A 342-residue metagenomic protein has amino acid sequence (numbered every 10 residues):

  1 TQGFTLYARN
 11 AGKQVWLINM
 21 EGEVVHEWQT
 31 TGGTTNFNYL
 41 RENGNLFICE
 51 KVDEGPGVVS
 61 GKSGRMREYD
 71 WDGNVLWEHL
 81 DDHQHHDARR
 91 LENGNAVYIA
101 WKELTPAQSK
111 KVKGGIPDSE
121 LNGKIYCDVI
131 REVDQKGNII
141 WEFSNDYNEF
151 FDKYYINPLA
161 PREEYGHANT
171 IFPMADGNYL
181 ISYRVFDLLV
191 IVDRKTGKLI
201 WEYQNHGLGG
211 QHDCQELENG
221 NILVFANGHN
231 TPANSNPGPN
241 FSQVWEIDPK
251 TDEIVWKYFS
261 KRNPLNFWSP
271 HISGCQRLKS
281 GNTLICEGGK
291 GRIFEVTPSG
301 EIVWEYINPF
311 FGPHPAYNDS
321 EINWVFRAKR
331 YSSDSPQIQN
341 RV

Functional and structural regions predicted by a protein language model:
T1-V342: Histidine-/acidic-rich catalytic cores in large beta-rich domains
